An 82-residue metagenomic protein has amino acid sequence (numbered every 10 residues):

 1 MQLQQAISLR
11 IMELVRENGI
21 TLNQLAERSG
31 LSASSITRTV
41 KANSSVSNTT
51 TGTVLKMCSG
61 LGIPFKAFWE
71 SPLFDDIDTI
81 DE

Functional and structural regions predicted by a protein language model:
M1-T21: A short, Lys/Arg-rich alpha-helix, primarily the initiator
M12, R16, K41, L73: Residue-level detection of the helix-turn-helix DNA-binding "recognition helix"
T21, S32-S35, T50, P64: Short coil turns linking two alpha-helices in DNA-binding domains
L25-A26: Short alpha-helical "recognition helix" segments of helix-turn-helix
G30-S47: Recognition helix of helix-turn-helix/homeodomain-like DNA-binding domains that insert into the DNA major groove
S44-S59: Short, basic-rich loop-to-helix N-cap that marks the start of a DNA-contacting helix
W69-E82: Short, charged recognition helix plus adjacent turn of helix-turn-helix-like nucleic-acid-binding domains
